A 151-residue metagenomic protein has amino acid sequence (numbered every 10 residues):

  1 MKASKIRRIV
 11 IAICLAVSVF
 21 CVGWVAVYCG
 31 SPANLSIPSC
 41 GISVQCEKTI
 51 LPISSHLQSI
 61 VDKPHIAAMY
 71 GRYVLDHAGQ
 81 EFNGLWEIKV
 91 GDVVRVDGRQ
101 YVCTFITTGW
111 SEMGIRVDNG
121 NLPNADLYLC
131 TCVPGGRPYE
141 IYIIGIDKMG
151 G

Functional and structural regions predicted by a protein language model:
M1-S18: N-terminal Sec-pathway targeting helices
S18-G151: Solvent-exposed, non-transmembrane regions of membrane-associated and secreted proteins
